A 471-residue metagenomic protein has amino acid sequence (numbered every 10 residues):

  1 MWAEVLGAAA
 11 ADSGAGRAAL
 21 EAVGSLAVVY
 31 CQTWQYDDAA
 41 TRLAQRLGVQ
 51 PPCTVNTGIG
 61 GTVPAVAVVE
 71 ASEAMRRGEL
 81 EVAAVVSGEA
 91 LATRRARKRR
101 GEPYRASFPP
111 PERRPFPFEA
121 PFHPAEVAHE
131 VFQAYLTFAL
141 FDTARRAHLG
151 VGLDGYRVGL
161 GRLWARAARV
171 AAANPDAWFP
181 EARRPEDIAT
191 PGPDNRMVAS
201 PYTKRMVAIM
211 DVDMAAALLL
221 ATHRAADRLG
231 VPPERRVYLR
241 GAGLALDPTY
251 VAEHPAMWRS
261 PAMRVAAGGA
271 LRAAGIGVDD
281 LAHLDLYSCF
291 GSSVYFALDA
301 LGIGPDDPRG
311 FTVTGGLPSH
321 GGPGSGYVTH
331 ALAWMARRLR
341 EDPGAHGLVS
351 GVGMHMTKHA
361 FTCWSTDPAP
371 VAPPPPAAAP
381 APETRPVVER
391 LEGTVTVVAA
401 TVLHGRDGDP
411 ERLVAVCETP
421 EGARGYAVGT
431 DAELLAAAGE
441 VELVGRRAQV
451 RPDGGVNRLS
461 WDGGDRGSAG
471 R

Functional and structural regions predicted by a protein language model:
M1-N56, E73-L80, A84-V212, A216-L218 (+5 more regions): Conserved "HGTGT" condensation-loop signature of ketosynthase/thiolase-family condensing enzymes that catalyze
G60: A basic- and aromatic-enriched beta-loop-alpha substructure that forms the phosphate/nucleotide- and DNA/RNA-contacting
H320-V328, L339, G344: A conserved active-site cap/scaffold subdomain adjacent to cofactor or substrate pockets
G347-V349: Active-site capping/gating regions of soluble enzymes
M354-H355: C-terminal substrate-binding/catalytic lobe of Rossmann-fold NAD(P)-dependent dehydrogenases
